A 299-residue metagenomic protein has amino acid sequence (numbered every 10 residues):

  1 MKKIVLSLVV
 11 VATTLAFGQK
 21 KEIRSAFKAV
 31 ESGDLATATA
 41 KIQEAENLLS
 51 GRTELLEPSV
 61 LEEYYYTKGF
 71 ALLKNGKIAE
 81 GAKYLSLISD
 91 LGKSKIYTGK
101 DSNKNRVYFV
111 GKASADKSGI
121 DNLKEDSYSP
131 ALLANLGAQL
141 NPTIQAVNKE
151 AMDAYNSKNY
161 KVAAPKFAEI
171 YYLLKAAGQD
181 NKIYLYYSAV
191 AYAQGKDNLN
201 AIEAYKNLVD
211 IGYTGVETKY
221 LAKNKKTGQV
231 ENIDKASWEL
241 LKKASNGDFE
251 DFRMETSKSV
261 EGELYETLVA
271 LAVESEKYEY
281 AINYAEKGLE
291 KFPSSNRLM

Functional and structural regions predicted by a protein language model:
K3-T13: Sec-dependent N-terminal signal peptides
L6, A16-S157: N-terminal leader/linker segments that initiate helical-solenoid repeat arrays
G18-R24, V60-E63, Q139-K149, A177-L185 (+2 more regions): Generic helix N-cap/helix-start motif at coil->alpha-helix transitions
L35, I78, Y160-K161, N198 (+1 more regions): TPR-repeat structural position
K41, Y84, K166, I170-L173 (+2 more regions): Alpha-helical solenoid repeat scaffolds, predominantly canonical TPR units
A193-M299: Acidic, serine/threonine- and glycine-rich low-complexity intrinsically disordered segments that serve as flexible
